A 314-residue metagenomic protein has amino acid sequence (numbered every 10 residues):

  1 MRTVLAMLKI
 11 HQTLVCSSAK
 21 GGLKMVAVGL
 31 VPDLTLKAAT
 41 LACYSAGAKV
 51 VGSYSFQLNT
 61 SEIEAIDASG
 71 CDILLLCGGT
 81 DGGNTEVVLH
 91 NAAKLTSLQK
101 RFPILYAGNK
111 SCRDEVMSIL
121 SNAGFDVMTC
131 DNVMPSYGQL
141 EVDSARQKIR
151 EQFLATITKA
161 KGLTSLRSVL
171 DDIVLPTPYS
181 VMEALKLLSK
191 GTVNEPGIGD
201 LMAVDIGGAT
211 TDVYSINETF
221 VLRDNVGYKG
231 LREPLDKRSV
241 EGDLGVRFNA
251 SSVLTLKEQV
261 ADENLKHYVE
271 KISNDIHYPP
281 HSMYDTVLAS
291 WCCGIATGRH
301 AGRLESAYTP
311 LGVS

Functional and structural regions predicted by a protein language model:
M1-V4, Q57, D81-G82, F248 (+3 more regions): N-terminal phosphate-binding loop and adjacent alpha-helix
R2-D200, H300, L304, Y308-S314: Nucleotide/phosphate-binding catalytic cleft detector across ATP-hydrolyzing and phosphate-transferring enzymes
V87, I119-A123, R167-A203, T211-S314: Helical "lid/coupling" subdomains associated with nucleotide-phosphate turnover
